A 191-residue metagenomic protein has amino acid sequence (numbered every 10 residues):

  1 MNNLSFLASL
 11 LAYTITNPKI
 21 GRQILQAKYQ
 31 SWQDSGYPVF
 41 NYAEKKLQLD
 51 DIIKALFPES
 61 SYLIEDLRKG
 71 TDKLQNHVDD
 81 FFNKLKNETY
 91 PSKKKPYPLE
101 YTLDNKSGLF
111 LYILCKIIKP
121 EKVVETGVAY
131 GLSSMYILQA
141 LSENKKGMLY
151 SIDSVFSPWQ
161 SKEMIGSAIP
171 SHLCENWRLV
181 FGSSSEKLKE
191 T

Functional and structural regions predicted by a protein language model:
M1-S61: Membrane-proximal basic amphipathic "stem/tether" segments
N3-L10, Y97-T191: S-adenosylmethionine/decaboxylated-SAM
D34, K46, Q75, D79 (+5 more regions): Proteins with a high burden of low-complexity, intrinsically disordered sequence enriched in S/T/G/P/A and R, requiring
N41, I52, S60-N105, I113-I118: Class I SAM-dependent transferase core
L56-S60, I64, S184-T191: Short, intrinsically disordered, charge-balanced linker/junction segments flanking boundaries in proteins
